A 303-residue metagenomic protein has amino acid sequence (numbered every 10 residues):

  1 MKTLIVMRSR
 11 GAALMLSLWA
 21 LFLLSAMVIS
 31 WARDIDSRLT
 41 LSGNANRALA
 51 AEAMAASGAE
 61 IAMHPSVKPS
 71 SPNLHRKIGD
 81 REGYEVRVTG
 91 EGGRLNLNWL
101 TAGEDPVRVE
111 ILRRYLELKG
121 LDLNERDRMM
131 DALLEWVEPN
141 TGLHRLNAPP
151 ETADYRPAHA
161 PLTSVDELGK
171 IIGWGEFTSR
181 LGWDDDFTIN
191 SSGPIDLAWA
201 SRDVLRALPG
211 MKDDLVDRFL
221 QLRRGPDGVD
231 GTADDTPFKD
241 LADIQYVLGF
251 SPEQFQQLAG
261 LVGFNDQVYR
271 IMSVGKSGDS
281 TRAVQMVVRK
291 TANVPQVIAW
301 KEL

Functional and structural regions predicted by a protein language model:
K2-V6, A12-L303: Compositionally biased linear targeting/interaction segments
